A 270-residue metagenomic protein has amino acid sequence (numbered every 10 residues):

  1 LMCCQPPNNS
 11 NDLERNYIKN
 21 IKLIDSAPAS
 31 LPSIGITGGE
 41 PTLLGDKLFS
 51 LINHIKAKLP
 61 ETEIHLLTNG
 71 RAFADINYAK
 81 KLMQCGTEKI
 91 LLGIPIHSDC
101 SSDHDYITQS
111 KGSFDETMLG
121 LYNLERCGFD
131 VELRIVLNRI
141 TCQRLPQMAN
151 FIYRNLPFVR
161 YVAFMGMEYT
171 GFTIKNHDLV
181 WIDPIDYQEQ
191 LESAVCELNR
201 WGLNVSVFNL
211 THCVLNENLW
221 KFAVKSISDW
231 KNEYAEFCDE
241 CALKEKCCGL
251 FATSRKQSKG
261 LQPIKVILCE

Functional and structural regions predicted by a protein language model:
L1-Y17: Canonical Radical SAM [4Fe-4S] cluster-binding loop centered on the CxxxCxxC motif and its immediate flanking residues
C3-P6, I107, K244, T253-S254: Residue-level signal for well-ordered alpha-helical positions
C4-P7, S98-C100, E168: Short, histidine-centered active-site or binding-site loop motifs used for metal coordination, general acid-base
N11-E14, Y106, S110-F222, E233: Radical SAM enzyme [4Fe-4S]-AdoMet core and its adjacent flexible, acidic and glycine-rich loops/tails across
I21-G35, G45-M165: Radical SAM/AdoMet-radical enzyme domain recognition
T42: A short, conserved beta-strand element in the Rossmann-like catalytic core that flanks the donor/metal-binding loop
N216-E270: Flexible mid-to-C-terminal extensions adjoining Fe-S/redox cofactors in radical SAM and related proteins
